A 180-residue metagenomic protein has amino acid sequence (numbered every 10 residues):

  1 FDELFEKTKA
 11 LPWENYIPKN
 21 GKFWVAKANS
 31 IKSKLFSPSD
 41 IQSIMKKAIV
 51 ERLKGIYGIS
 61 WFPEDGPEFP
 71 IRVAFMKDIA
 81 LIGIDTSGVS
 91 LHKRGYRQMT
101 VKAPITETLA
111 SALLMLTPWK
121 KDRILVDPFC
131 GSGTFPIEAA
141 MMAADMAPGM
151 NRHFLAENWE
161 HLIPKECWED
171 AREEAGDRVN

Functional and structural regions predicted by a protein language model:
F1-F69: Non-catalytic nucleic-acid substrate-recognition regions in nucleic-acid-modifying enzymes
V25, V73, L113: Residue-level signature of catalytic and energy-coupling elements of molecular machines, predominantly ATP/GTP-dependent
A28, H92-R94, V179: Short glycine/proline-rich turn/loop motifs
I31, I79, G88, T134 (+1 more regions): Short loop/turn segments at secondary-structure transitions that flank enzyme active sites
E64-F75, S132-G133: Beta-rich nucleic-acid/ligand-interaction surfaces
I71-S87: C-terminal edge-of-domain segments
I82-L116: SAM-dependent Rossmann-like transferase core, predominantly class I methyltransferases with a strong bias toward
I105-N180: Conserved S-adenosyl-L-methionine
